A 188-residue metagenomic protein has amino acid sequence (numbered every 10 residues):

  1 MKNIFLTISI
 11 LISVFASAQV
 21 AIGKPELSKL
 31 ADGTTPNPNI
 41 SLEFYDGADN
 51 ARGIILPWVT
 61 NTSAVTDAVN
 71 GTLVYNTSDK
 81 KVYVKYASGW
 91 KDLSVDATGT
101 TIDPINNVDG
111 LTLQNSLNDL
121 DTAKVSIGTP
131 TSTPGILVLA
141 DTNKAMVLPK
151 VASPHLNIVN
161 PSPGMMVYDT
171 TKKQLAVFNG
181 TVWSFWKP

Functional and structural regions predicted by a protein language model:
K2-I8: Sec-dependent signal peptide recognition, specifically the positively charged N-region followed immediately by
F5, Q19-F178, S184-P188: C-terminal trimerization/auto-chaperone modules of long, extracellular attachment fibers and adhesins
S13-S17: N-terminal signal peptide c-region/cleavage motif recognized by signal peptidases
